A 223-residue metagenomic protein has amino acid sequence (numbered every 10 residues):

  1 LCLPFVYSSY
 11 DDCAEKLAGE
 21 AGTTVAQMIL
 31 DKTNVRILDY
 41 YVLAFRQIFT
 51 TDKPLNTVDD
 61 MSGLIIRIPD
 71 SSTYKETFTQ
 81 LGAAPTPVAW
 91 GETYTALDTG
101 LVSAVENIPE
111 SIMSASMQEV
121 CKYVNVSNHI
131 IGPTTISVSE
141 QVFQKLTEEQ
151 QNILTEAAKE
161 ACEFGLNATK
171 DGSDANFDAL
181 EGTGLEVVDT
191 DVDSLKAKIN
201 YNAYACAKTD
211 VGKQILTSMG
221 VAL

Functional and structural regions predicted by a protein language model:
L1-D12, L30-L223: N-terminal secretory/targeting leader peptides
S8-Q27: A gly/proline- and charged-residue-enriched helix-loop-helix capping module
